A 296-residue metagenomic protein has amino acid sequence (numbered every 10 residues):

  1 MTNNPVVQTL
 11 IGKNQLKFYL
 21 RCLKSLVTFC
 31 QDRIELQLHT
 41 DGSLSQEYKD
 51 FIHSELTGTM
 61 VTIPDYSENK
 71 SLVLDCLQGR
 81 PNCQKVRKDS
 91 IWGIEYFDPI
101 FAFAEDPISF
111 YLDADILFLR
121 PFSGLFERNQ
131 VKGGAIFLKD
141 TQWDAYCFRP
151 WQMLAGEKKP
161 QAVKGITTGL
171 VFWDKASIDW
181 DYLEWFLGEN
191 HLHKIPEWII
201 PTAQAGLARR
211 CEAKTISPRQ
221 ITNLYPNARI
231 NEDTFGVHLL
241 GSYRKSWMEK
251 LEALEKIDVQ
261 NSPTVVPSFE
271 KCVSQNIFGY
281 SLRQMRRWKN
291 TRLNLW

Functional and structural regions predicted by a protein language model:
M1-K24: N-proximal low-complexity "stem/linker" segments adjacent to membrane-targeting elements
S25-R33: Short, acidic, metal-binding catalytic loop of nucleotide-sugar glycosyltransferases
E35-G42, F137-K139: Short internal beta-strands
S43-K49: Short, charged/polar "capping" segments at the starts of alpha-helices and the immediately preceding loops
H53-A102: Active-site-proximal specificity loops/subdomain of glycosyltransferases
I91, E95-W143: GT-A fold catalytic core of metal-dependent nucleotide-sugar glycosyltransferases, centered on the diacidic
Q142, Q161-Y243: Catalytic core and acceptor-binding pocket of nucleotide-sugar-dependent glycosyltransferases
N231-W296: Long, low-complexity C-terminal extensions of enzymes
